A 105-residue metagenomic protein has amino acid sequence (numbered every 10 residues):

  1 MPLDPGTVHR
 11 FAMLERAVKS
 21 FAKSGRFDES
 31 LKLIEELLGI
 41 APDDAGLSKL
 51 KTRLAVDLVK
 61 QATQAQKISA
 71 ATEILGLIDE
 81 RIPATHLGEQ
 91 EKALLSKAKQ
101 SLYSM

Functional and structural regions predicted by a protein language model:
M1-E15, D43-K51, Q90-E91, A98 (+1 more regions): TPR-adjacent "capping" and linker segments in tetratricopeptide-repeat scaffold/adaptor proteins
D4-V8, R53-A70, L94-M105: Alpha-helical linker/edge segments of TPR/alpha-solenoid repeat scaffolds and analogous pre-/post-domain helices
P5, L38-G39, E80: Conserved structural position within tetratricopeptide repeats
H9-E36, Q61-Q66: Alpha-helical segment of the N-proximal tetratricopeptide repeat
K19, A45, V59-A62, H86 (+1 more regions): Short coil/turn linking the two alpha-helices of tandem helical-hairpin repeats
F27, I34, K51, L75-I78: Inward-facing hydrophobic residues that define packing positions of alpha-helical scaffold repeats
E29, A70-E73: Alpha-helical positions within canonical tetratricopeptide repeat
